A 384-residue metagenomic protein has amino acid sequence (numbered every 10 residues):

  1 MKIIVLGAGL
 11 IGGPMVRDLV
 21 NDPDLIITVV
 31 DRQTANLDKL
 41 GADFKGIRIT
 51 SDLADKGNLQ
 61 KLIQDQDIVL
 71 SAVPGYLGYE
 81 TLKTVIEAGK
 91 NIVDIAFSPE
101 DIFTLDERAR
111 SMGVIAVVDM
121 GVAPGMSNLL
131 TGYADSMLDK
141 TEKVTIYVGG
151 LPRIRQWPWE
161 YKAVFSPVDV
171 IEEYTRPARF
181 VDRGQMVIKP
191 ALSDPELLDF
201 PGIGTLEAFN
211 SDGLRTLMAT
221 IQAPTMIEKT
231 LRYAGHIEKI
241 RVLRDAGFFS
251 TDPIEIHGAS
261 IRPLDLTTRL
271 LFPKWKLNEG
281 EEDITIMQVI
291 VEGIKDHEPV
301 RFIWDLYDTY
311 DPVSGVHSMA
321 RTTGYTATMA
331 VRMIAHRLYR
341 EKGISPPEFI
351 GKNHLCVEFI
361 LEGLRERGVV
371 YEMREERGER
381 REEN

Functional and structural regions predicted by a protein language model:
I3-G7: Conserved N-terminal Rossmann-fold NAD(P)-binding element of oxidoreductases
G12-G13: N-terminal Rossmann-fold NAD(P) dinucleotide-binding loop
Q33-N36, P99: Helix N-cap at the beta1-alpha1 junction of Rossmann-like dinucleotide-binding domains, i.e., the first residues
D52-D65: Conserved Rossmann-fold cofactor-binding substructure of NAD(P)-dependent oxidoreductases
I63, D67-A72, I92-D94: N-terminal Rossmann-like NAD(P) cofactor-binding module of classical short-chain dehydrogenase/reductase
I68-V85, S98-I102: Beta-loop-alpha module in the N-terminal Rossmann-like domain of NAD(P)-dependent dehydrogenases, especially those
I95-V118: Rossmann-fold NAD(P)-binding glycine/threonine-rich loop
M137-N384: C-terminal catalytic/substrate-binding lobe primarily of soluble NAD(P)-dependent oxidoreductases
